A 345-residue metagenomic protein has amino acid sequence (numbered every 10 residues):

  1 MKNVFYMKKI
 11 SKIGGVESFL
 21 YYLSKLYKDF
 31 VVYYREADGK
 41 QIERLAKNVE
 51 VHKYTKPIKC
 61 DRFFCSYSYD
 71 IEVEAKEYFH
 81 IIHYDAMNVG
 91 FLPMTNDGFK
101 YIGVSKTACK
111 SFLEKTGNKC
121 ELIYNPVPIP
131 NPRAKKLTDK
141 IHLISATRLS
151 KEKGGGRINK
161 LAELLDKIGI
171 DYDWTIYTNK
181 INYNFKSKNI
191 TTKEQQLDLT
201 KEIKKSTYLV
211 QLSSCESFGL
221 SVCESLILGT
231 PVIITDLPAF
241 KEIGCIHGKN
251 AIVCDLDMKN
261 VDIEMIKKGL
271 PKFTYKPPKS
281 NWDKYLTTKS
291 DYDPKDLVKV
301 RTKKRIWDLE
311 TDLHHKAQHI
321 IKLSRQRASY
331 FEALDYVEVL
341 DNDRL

Functional and structural regions predicted by a protein language model:
G15, D255-D293: A charged, aromatic-enriched C-terminal amphipathic alpha-helix characteristic of glycosyltransferases across folds
Y54, K180-N182, N189-I203, P238: Conserved active-site histidine-acidic residue motif and adjacent donor-binding/catalytic loop of glycosyltransferases
V89-L92, E114, E121-K140: Acidic anion/phosphate-binding donor-loop and adjacent secondary structure in glycosyltransferase catalytic cores
G90-C120, G154: A short, active-site helix/loop in glycosyltransferases that binds the activated sugar's phosphate group
A134-K153, N159-A162: Conserved donor-binding/catalytic core segment of Leloir-type glycosyltransferases
T200, F218, C223-I227, P238-I243: Short alpha-helical segment that forms part of, or immediately flanks, the ligand-binding pocket in carbohydrate-active
S214: Aromatic "clamp/platform" in nucleotide-sugar-dependent glycosyltransferases that forms part of the donor/acceptor
P231-I234: Short hydrophobic beta-strand element within catalytic cores of glycosyltransferases and related nucleotide-activated
